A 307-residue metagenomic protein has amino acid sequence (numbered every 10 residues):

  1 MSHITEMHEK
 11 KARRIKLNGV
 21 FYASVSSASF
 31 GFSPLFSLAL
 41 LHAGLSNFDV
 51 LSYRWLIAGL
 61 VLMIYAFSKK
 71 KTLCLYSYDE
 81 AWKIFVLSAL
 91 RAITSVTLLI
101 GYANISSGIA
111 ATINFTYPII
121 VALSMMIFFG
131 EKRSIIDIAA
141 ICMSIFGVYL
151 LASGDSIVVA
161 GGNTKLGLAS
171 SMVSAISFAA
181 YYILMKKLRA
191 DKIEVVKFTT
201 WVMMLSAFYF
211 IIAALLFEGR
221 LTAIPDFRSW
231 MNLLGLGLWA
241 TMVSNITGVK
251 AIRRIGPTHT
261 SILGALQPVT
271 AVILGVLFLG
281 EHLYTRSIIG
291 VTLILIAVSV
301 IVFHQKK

Functional and structural regions predicted by a protein language model:
S2, H42-I93, I120, I176-L184 (+4 more regions): Transmembrane alpha-helices of multi-pass small-molecule transport proteins
S2-I4, W55, S153, S229-M231 (+1 more regions): C-terminal-most transmembrane helix of multi-pass membrane proteins
S2-Y53, T97, A160-K187, F208-Y209: Glycine-/small-residue-enriched transmembrane alpha-helix faces in small-molecule transporters and effluxers
I15-V20, G44-S52, L75-A81, S153-S177 (+2 more regions): Juxtamembrane helix-entry segments on the extracytoplasmic side of multipass membrane proteins
A23-S24, D79-V86, R133-I145, I193-V202 (+1 more regions): Cytoplasmic-side transmembrane-helix entry/capping segments in multi-pass membrane proteins
V25-F32, F36, Y65, F85-N104 (+8 more regions): Hydrophobic alpha-helical transmembrane segments of multi-pass membrane transport proteins, especially secondary
D49-L60, R91, L99-I138, S174 (+1 more regions): Specific alpha-helical transmembrane segments that line the substrate/conduction pathway and gating interfaces
Y78, N114, G130-L150, G161-L168 (+3 more regions): Loop-to-transmembrane alpha-helix entry segments
